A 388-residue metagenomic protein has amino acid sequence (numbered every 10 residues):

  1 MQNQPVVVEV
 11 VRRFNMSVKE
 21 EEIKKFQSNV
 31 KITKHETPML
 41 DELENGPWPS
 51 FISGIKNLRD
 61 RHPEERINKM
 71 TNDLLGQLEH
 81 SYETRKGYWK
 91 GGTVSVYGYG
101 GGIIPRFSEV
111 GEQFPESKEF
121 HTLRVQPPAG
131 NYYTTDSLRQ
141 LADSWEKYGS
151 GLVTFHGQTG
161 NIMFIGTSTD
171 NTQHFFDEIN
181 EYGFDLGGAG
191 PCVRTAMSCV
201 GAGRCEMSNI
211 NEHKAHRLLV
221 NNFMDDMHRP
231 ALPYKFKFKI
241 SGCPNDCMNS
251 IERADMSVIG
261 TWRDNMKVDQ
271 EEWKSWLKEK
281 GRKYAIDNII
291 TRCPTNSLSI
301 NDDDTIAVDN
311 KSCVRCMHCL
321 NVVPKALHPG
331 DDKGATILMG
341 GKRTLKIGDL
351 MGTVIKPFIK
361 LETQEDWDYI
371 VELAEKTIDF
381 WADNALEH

Functional and structural regions predicted by a protein language model:
P5-E9: Compositionally biased low-complexity segments, especially N-terminal hydrophobic helices that form the hydrophobic
V10-E109: Charge-rich, low-complexity segments
V11, N15, G92-Y99, H121-Y284 (+2 more regions): Small-residue-enriched alpha-helical segments and adjacent helix-cap loops that form tight helix-helix packing
G111-S117, S150-H156, N296-S299: Short, flexible, solvent-exposed loop/turn segments with mixed acidic/basic and small polar residues
E146, S150, F184, M224 (+5 more regions): Generic secondary-structure signature for well-ordered alpha-helical cores
D255, D287-V308, S312-T336: Iron-sulfur cluster-binding cysteine motifs and their immediate structural context in ferredoxin-like electron-transfer
S275, N288, T295, D302-T305 (+1 more regions): A structural-propensity feature for long, helix-poor, extended segments
A335, K342-E387: A hydrophobic, small-residue-rich beta->alpha segment in the mid-to-C-terminal subdomain of diverse proteins
